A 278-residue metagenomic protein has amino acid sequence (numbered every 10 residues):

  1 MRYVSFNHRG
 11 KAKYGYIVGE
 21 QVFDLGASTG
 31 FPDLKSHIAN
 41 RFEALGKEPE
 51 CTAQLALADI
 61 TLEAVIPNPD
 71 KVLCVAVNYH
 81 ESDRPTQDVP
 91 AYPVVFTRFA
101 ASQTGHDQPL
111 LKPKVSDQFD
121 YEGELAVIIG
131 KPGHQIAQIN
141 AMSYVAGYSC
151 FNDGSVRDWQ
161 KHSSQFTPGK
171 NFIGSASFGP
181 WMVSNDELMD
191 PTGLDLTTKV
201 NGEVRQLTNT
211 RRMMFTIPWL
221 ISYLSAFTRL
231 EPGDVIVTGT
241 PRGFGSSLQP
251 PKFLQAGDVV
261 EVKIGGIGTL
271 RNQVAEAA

Functional and structural regions predicted by a protein language model:
M1-P93, E261: N-terminal non-catalytic cap/leader segment that marks the start of a structured domain
R2, K71-V72, E124, V235 (+2 more regions): Residue-level marker of beta-strand positions
R9, G46, E50-L55, T61 (+3 more regions): Catalytic-pocket segment enriched in acidic/His residues
D88-H106, Y121, Q255-G266: Structural signature of FAD isoalloxazine-binding scaffolds in flavoprotein oxidoreductases
R98-A100, G123-L125, I129-K131, S149-G154 (+2 more regions): Short, structured patches in soluble enzyme cores that scaffold and shape functional sites
H106-A126: A structural-propensity feature for long, helix-poor, extended segments
H134-S149: N-terminal accessory regions of nucleic-acid-interacting proteins
